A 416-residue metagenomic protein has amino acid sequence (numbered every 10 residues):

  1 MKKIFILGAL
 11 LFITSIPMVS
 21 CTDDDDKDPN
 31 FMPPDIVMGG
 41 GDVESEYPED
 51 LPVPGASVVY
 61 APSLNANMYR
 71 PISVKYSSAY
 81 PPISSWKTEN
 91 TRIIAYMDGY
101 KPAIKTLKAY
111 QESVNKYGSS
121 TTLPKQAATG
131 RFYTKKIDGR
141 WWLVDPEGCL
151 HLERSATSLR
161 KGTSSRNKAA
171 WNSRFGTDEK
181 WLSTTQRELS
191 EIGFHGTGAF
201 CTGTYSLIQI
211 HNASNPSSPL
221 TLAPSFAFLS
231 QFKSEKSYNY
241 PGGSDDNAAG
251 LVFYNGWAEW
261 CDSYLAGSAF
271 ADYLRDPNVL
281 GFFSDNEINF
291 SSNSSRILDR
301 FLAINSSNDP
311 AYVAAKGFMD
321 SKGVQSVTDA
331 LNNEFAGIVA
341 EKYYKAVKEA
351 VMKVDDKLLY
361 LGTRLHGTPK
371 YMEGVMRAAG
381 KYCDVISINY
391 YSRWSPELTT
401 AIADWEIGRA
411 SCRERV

Functional and structural regions predicted by a protein language model:
M1-V19: Sec-dependent bacterial lipoprotein signal peptides
S15-V53: Bacterial Sec-dependent N-terminal signal peptides
N67-P216, Q231-N278, A330-N333, G337-I338: Active-site-adjacent substrate/metal-binding segments within catalytic domains of carbohydrate-active enzymes
G196, P219-A223, N278-F283, K357-L361 (+2 more regions): Structural preference for beta-strand elements that scaffold enzyme active sites
G198-Y205, F228, F283-N289, R364-T368: Short, solvent-exposed turn/loop segments enriched in Gly/Ser/Thr/Pro and often Arg
Q209-D246, D276-L280, S284-S321: Aromatic- and acidic-residue-enriched segments that line the glycan-binding/catalytic groove of carbohydrate-active
S234-G250, V327-D329, H366-G367, M372-E373 (+1 more regions): Active-site clefts of carbohydrate-active enzymes
E334-E349, K353-R415: Glycoside hydrolase catalytic-domain groove-lining segments
